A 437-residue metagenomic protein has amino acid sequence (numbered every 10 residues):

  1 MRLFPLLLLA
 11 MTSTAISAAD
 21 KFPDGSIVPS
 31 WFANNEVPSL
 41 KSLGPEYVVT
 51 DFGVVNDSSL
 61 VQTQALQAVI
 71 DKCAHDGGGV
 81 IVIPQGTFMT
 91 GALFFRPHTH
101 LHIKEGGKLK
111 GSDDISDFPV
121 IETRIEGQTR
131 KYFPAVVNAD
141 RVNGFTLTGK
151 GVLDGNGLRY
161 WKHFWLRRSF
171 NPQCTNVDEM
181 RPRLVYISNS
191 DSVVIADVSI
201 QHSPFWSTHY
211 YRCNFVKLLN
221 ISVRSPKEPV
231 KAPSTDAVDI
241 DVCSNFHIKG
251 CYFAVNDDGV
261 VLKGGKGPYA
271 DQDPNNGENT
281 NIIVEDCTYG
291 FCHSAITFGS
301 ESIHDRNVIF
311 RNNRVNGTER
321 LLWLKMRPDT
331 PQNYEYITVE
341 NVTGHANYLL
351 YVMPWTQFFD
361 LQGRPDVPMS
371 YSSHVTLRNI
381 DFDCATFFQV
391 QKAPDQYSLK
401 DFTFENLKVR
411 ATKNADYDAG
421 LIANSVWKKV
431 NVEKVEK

Functional and structural regions predicted by a protein language model:
R2-L8, A15-V82, T87-H100, K104-N189 (+6 more regions): Extracellular "leader-to-stem" segments immediately downstream of a signal peptide or signal-anchor in secreted/lumenal
L3-P5, A10, G265, I283: Disordered, low-complexity tails and leader-like regions
L7, P38, T90, E126 (+11 more regions): Residues embedded in well-ordered secondary-structure elements
L60-T63, E278, Y371: Electropositive phosphate-/nucleotide-binding environments in soluble metabolic enzymes
P84-G86, V198, Y211-C213: Short, well-ordered beta-to-alpha junction loops that form the rim of enzyme active sites and present histidine/acidic
A92-F95, K108, S112-D113, A135-D140 (+11 more regions): Glycine-rich beta-solenoid repeat tracts in large extracellular/virion proteins
E105-G106, N143-V152, D191-H202, N214-K227 (+9 more regions): Right-handed parallel beta-helix
